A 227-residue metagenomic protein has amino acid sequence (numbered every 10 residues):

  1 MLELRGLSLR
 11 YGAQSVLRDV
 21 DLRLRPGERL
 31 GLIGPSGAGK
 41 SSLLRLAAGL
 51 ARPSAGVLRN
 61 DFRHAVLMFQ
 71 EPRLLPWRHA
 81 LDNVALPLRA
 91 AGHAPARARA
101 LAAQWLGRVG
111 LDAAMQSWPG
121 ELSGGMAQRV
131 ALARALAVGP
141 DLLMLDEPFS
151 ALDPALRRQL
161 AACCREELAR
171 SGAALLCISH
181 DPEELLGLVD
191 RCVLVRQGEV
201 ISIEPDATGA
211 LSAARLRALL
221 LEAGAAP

Functional and structural regions predicted by a protein language model:
A48: Helix-to-loop junction immediately C-terminal to a conserved catalytic motif
S117, V138: Conserved signature/switch motifs of ABC ATPase nucleotide-binding domains
W118-L122, M126: Conserved ABC ATPase signature
L132: Hydrophobic anchor residue at the start of the ABC signature
L143-E147: Catalytic Walker B motif of ABC-type/P-loop ATPase nucleotide-binding domains
G172-I178: Conserved H-loop
E199-E222: Conserved beta-strand-loop-alpha-helix hinge in the C-terminal portion of ABC ATPase nucleotide-binding domains
